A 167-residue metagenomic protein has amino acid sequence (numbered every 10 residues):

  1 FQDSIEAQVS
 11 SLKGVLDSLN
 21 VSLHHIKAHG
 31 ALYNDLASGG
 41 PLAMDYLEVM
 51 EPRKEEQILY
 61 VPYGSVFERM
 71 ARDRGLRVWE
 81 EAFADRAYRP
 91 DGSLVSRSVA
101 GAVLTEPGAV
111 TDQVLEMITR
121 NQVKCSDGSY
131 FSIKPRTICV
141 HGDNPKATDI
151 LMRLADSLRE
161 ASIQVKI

Functional and structural regions predicted by a protein language model:
F1, D35, K54-Y63: Catalytic beta/alpha-barrel core
F1-H25: Glycine/small-residue-rich loop that forms an oxyanion/phosphate-binding "nest" at active or ligand-binding sites
I26, V140: Conserved, mostly hydrophobic/aromatic
L32-L36, D85-A87, K146: Short, small-residue-enriched loops and turns at beta-alpha junctions that line or gate enzyme active sites
G39-D45: Charged helix-capping and loop-helix junction motifs
Q57, D149-I167: C-terminal domain-boundary segment and adjacent tail
G64-Q122: Active-site rim beta-loop-alpha module in soluble metabolic enzymes
